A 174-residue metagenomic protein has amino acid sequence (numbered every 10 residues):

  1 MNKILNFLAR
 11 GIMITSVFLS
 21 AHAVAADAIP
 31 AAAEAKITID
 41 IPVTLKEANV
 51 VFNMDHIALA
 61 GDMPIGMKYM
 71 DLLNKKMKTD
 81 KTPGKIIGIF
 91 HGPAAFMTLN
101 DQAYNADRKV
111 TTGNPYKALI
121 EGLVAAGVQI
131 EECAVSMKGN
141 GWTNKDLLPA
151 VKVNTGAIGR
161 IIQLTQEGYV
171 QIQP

Functional and structural regions predicted by a protein language model:
M1-I12: Bacterial N-terminal signal peptides that target proteins for export
R10-S20: Bacterial N-terminal signal peptides
A21-A25: Sec/Tat signal peptide C-region and signal peptidase I cleavage site
A26-A31, L99-P174: A cross-taxonomic marker for long C-terminal extensions/tails that follow the last structured domain
A26-E47: Short N-terminal segments immediately surrounding and downstream of signal-peptide cleavage
V43-L59, L99-Y104: Acidic/histidine-rich, surface-exposed loop or edge segments in extracytoplasmic proteins
M63-T79: Histidine-anchored nucleotide/phosphate-binding helix
P83-L99: Acidic helix-start/capping segments at beta-turn-to-alpha-helix junctions
